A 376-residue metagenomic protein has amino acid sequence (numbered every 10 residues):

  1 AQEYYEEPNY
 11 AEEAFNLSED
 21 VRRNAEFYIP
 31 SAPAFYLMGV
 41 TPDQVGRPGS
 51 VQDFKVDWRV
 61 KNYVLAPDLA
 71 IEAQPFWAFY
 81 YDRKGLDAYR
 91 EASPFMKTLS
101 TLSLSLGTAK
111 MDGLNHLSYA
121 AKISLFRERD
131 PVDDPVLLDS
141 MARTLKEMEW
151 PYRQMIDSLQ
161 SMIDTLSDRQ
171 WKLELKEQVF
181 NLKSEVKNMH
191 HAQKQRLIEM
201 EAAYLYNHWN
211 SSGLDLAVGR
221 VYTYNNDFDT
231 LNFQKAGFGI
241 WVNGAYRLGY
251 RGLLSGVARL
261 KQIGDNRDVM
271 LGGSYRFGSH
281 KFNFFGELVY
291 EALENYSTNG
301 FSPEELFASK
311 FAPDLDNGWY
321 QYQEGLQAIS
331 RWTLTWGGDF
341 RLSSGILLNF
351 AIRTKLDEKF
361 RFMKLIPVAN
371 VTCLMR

Functional and structural regions predicted by a protein language model:
Q2-L374: Transmembrane beta-barrel domains of bacterial outer-membrane proteins
